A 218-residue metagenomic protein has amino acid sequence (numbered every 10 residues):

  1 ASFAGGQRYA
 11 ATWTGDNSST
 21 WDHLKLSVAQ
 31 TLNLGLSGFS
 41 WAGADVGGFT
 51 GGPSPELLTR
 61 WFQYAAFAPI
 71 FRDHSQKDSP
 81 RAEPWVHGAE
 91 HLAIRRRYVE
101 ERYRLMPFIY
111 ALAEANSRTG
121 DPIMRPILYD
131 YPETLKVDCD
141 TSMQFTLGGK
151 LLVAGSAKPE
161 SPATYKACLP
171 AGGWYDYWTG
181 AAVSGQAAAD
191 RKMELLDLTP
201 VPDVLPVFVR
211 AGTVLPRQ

Functional and structural regions predicted by a protein language model:
A1-A211: Catalytic-domain carbohydrate-binding cleft regions of carbohydrate-active enzymes
L215-Q218: Edge strands and adjacent loops of beta-rich recognition modules
